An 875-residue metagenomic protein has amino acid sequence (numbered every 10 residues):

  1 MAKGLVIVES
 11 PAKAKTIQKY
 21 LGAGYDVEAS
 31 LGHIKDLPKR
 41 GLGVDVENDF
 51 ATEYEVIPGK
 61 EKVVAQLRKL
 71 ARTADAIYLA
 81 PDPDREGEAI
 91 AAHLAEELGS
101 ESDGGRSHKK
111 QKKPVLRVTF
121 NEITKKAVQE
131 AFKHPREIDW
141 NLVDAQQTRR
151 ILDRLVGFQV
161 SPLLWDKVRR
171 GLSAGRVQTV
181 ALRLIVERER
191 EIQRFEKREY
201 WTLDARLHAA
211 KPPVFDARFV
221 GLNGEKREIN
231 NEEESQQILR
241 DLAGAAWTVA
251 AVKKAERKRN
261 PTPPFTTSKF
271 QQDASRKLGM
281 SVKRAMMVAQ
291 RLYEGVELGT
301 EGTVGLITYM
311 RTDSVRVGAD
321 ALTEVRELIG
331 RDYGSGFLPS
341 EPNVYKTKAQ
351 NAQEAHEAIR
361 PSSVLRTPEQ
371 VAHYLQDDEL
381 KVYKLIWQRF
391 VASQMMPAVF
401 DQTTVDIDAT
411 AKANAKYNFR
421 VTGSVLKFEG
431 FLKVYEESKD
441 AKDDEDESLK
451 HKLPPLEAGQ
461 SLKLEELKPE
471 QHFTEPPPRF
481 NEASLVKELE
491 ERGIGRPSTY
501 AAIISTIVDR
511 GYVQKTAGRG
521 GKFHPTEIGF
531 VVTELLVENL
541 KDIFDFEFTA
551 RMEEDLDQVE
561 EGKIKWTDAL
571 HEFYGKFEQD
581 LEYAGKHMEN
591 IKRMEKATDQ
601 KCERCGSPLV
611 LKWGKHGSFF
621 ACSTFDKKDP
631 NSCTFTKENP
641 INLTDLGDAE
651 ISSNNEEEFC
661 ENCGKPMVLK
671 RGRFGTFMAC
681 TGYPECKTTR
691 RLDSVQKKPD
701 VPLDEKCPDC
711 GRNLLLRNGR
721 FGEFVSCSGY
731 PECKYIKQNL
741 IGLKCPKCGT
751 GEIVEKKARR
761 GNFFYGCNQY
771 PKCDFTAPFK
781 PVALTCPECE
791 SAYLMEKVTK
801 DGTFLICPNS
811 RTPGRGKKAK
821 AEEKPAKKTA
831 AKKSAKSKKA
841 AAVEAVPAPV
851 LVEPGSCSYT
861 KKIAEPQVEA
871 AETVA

Functional and structural regions predicted by a protein language model:
M1-R150, V220-G221, I229, Q236 (+2 more regions): Intrinsically disordered, low-complexity regulatory segments
A2, D82-D84, R169-S173, K254-P263 (+3 more regions): Conserved short loop/turn motifs at secondary-structure junctions
A2-L5, T16, S161, R194 (+3 more regions): Basic, low-complexity terminal or inter-domain segments flanking catalytic cores
T16-Y20, Q66, A89-E97, A127-H134 (+8 more regions): Alpha-helical scaffold elements adjacent to nucleotide-binding pockets in ATP/GTP-utilizing enzyme cores
I123-A205, A255: C-terminal or mid-to-C-terminal helical accessory/interaction module adjacent to the motor/catalytic core
T148-Q159, V177, L207-A209, R257-K269 (+4 more regions): Core structural elements
E228-P263, Q460: Metal- or metallocofactor-binding catalytic centers and their adjacent structured scaffolds across diverse enzyme
V252, P261-A274, E301-Y309, P476-E488: Short acidic, hydrophobic short linear motifs in intrinsically disordered regions
